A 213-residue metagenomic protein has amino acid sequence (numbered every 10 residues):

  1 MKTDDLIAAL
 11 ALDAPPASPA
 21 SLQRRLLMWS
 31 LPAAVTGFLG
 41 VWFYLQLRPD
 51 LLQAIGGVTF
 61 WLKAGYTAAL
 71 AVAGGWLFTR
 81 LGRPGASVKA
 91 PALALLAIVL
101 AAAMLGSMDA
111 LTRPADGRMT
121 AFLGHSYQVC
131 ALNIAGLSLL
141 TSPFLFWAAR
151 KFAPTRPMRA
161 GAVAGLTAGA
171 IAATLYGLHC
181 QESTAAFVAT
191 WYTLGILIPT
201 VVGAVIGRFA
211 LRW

Functional and structural regions predicted by a protein language model:
M1-L27: N-terminal juxtamembrane cytosolic/stromal segments of multi-pass membrane proteins
S18-Q23, R80-A92, A149-R159: Membrane-interface helix-boundary motifs at transmembrane edges
R25-A121: Selected alpha-helical membrane-embedding segments in polytopic membrane proteins
Q53-F60, A92, R118-A131, A160 (+1 more regions): Non-cytosolic membrane-interface motifs at loop->transmembrane helix junctions
G65-T79, N133-L145, I196-R208: Hydrophobic cores of alpha-helical transmembrane segments in multi-pass inner/ER membrane proteins, independent
A71-G74, A110-R118, T141, L178-F187 (+1 more regions): A cytosolic-side transmembrane-helix exit/cap motif
M104-R159: Membrane-proximal helix-loop-helix units in multi-pass membrane proteins
F146-W213: Terminal transmembrane helical module of multi-pass membrane proteins
